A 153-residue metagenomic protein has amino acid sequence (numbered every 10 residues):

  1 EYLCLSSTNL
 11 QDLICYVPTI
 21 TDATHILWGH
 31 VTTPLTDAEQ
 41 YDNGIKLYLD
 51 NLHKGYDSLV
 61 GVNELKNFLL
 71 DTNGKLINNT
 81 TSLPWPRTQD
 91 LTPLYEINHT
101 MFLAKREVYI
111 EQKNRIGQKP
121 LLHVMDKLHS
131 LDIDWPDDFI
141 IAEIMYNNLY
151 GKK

Functional and structural regions predicted by a protein language model:
E1-C4: Short, acidic/turn-prone active-site loops that include or flank metal/cofactor- and phosphate-binding residues
S6-D12, H25, V31-D126: Conserved core of the sugar-phosphate nucleotidyltransferase
I14-V17: Small-residue hotspot
T19, K46-L49, N147: Surface-exposed alpha-helical segments enriched in charged/polar residues
H30, L103, D132-P136: Alpha-helical architecture
H123-V124, H129-K153: Hydrophobic helical membrane-anchoring modules
